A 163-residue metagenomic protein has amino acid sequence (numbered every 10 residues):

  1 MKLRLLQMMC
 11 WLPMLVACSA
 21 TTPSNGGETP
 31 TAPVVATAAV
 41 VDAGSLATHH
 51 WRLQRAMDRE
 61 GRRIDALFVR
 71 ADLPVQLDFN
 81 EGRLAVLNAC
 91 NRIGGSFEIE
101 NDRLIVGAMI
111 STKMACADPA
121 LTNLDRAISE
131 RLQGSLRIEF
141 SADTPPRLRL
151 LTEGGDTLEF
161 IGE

Functional and structural regions predicted by a protein language model:
K2-R4, C18-E163: Lipid interaction determinants
Q7-A17: Bacterial N-terminal signal peptides
